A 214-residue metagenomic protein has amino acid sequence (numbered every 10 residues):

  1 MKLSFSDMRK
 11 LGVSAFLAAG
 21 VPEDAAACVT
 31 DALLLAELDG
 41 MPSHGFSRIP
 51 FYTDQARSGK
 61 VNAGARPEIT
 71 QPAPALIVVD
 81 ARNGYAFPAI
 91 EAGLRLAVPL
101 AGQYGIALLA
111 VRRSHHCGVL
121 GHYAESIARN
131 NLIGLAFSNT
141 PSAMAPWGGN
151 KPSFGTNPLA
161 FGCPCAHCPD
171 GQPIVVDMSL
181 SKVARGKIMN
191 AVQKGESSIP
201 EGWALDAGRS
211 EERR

Functional and structural regions predicted by a protein language model:
M1-A19: Generic N-terminal amphipathic, Lys/Arg-enriched alpha-helix
G20-C28, S43-G45: Flexible, glycine/charged-enriched surface loops at secondary-structure junctions
G45-V98: Active-site cofactor/substrate anionic-group-binding motifs, chiefly glycine- and Lys/Arg-rich phosphate-binding loops
E91, R95, P99-N139: A glycine-rich phosphate/pyrophosphate-binding beta-strand-loop-alpha-helix module
I133-R209: Phosphate/pyrophosphate-binding betaalpha-module
E212-R213: Conserved small/polar residues in nucleotide/adenosyl-binding loops
